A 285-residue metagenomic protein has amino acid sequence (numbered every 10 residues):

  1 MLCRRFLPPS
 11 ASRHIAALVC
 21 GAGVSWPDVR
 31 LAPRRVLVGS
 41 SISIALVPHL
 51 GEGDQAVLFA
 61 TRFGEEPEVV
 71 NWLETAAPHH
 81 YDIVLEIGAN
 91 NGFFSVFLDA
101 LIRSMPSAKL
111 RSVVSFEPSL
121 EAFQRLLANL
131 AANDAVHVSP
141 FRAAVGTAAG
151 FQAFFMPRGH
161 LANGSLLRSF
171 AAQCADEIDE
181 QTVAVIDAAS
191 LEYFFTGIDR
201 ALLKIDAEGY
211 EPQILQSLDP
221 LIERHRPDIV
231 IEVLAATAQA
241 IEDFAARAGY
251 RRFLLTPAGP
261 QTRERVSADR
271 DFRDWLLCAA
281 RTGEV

Functional and structural regions predicted by a protein language model:
M1-S119, Q124-N129, N133-S139, Y193-G197 (+2 more regions): S-adenosyl-L-methionine
A60-L85, A153, L167-H225, A236-A240 (+1 more regions): Short internal loop-to-helix segment that lines adenine-nucleotide cofactor pockets
A89, P118, V145-T147, A188 (+2 more regions): Hydrophobic pocket-lining residues within nucleotide cofactor-binding pockets
V114-E117, P227-V233: Short internal beta-strands
L120, G209-Y210, L234-T237, A258-G259: Short beta->alpha connector loops
Q124-E192: S-adenosyl-L-methionine
F141-A143, Y250-G259: Conserved S-adenosyl-L-methionine
Q152-G159, R265-R273: Short, surface-exposed amphipathic charged segments that create phosphate/polyanion-binding patches used for binding
